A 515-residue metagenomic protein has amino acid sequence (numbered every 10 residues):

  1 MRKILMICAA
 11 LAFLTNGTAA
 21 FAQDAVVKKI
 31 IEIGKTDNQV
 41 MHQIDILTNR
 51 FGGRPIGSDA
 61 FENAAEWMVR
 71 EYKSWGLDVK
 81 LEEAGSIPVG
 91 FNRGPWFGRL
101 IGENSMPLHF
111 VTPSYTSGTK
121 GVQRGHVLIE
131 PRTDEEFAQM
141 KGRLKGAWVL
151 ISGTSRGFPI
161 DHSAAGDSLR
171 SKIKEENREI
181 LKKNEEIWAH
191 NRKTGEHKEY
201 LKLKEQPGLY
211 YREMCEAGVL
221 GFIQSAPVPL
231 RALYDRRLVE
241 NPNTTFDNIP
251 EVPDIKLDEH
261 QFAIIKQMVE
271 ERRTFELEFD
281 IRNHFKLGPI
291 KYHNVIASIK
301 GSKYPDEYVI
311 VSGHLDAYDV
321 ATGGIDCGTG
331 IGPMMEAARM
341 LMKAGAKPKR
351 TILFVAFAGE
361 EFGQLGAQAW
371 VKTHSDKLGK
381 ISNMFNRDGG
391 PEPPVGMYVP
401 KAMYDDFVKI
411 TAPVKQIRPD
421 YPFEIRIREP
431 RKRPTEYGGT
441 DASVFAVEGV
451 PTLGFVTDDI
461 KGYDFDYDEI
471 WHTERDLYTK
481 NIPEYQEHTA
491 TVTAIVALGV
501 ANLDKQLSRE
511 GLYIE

Functional and structural regions predicted by a protein language model:
C8-N16: Bacterial N-terminal signal peptides
A20-N63, R70, D78, I299-K303 (+1 more regions): N-terminal hydrophobic or amphipathic helices/low-complexity stretches enriched in small/hydrophobic/Pro/Gly
D24-V26, P107-H109, P113-Q139, E240-G324 (+2 more regions): Soluble metallo-hydrolase cores and metallopeptidase-like ectodomains found primarily in the secretory/periplasmic
V27-K35, N49-D59, W96, G125-P131 (+10 more regions): Second-shell loop/turn segments in exported
D45, N49, G53-E186: Noncatalytic luminal/extracellular "stalk/propeptide" segments of secretory-pathway proteins
E103-P107, K145-G146, R156-G157, V252-D254 (+2 more regions): Metal-dependent peptidase/peptidase-like ectodomains
Q206, R433-T489: Zn-dependent metallopeptidase/amidohydrolase metal-coordination segment
F246-I249, P253-K256, I264, R339 (+2 more regions): His/Asp/Glu-rich mid-to-C-terminal helical/loop segments that flank catalytic regions of hydrolases
